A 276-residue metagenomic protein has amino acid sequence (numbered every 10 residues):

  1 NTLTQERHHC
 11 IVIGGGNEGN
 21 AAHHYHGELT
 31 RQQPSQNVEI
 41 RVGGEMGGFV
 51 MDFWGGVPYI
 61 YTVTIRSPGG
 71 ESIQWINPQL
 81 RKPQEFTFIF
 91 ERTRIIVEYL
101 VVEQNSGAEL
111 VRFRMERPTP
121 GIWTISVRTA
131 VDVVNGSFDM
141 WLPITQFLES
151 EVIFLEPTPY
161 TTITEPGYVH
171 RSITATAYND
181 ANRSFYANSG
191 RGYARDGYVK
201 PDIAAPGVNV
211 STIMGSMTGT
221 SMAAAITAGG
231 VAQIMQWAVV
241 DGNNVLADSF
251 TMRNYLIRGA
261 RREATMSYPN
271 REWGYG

Functional and structural regions predicted by a protein language model:
N1-L29, E45-I60, I65-V169, G197 (+2 more regions): Substrate-binding/access-modulating region of protease and related hydrolase catalytic domains
E6-C10, M46-F49, V57-Y61, V169-R171 (+3 more regions): Subtilisin-like serine protease catalytic core
C10-G14, I173-T176, D202-A205, A224 (+1 more regions): Structural recognition of the beta-strand scaffold that forms the well-ordered cores of secreted hydrolase catalytic
N17-G19, Y178-D180, L256-R262: Acidic, glycine-rich active-site loops and adjacent beta-strand->loop/helix elements that engage anionic groups
Q32-G43: Non-catalytic, beta-strand-enriched accessory regions in extracellular/secretory proteins and membrane protein
M51, P206-Y268: Hydrolase catalytic cores
G69-N77, R92, A177-A225, R261: Catalytic-core environment of secreted peptidases
M266-G276: Caspase-like cysteine protease fold
